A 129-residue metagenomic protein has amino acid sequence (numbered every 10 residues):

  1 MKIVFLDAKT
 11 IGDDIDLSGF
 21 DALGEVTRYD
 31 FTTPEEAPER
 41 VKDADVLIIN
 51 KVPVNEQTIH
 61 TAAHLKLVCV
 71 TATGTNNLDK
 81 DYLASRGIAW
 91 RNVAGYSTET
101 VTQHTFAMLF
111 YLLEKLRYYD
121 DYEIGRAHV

Functional and structural regions predicted by a protein language model:
M1-A44: N-terminal glycine-/charge-rich "phosphate-binding" loop or analogous flexible N-terminal tail
V46-E123: Phosphate/diphosphate ligand-binding glycine-rich loop within oxidoreductases
A127-V129: Conserved small/polar residues in nucleotide/adenosyl-binding loops
